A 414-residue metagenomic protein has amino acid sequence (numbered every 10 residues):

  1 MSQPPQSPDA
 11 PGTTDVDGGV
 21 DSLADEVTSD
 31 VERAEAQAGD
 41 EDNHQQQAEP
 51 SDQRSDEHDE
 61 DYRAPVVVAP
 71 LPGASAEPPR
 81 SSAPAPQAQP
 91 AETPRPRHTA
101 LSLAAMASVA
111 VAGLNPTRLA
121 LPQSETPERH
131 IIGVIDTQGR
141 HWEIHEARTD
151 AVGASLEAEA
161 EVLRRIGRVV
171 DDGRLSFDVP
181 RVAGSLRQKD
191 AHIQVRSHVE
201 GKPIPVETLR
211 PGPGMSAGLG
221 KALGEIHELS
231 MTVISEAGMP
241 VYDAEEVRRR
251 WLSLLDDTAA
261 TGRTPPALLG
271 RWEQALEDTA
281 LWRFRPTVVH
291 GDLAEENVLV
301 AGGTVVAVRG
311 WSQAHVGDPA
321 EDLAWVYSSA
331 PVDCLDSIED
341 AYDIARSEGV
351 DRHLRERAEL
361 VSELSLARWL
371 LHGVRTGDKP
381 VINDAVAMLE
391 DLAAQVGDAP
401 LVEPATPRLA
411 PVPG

Functional and structural regions predicted by a protein language model:
S2-P5, P70-G73, E77-R118: Juxta-kinase regulatory segment immediately upstream of eukaryotic protein kinase catalytic domains
Q3, D21, D25-D61: Intrinsically disordered, low-complexity, charge-rich segments with an acidic bias
Q3-P5, P70, R368-G414: ATP/Mg2+ or Mg2+-diphosphate-binding catalytic cores that bind nucleotide phosphates or diphosphates via glycine-rich
T99-L114, M231-H290: An alpha-helical support segment within catalytic cores of ATP-dependent transferases
A120-I234: ATP-binding pocket architecture of kinase catalytic cores
T126-D136, E143-I144, L276-E321: Active-site acidic catalytic loop and adjacent metal/ATP-binding pocket of ATP-dependent phosphoryl transfer enzymes
Q188, I193-L209, E228, L252-A260 (+2 more regions): A glycine-centered beta->alpha junction motif in the catalytic cores of kinase/phosphotransferase enzymes
A320-V350, L360-D378: Active-site activation/catalytic loop segments of kinase-like enzymes and analogous catalytic loops in related
